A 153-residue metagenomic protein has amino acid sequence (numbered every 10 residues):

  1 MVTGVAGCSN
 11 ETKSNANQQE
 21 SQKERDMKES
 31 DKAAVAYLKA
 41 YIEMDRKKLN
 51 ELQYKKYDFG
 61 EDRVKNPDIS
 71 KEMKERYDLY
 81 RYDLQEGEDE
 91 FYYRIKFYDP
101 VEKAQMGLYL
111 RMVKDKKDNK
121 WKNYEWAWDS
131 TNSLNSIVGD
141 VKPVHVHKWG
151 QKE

Functional and structural regions predicted by a protein language model:
M1-S9: Sec-dependent bacterial lipoprotein signal peptides
G7, L49-N50, Y124-W126: Generic low-polarity alpha-helical segments
C8-K39: Short, low-complexity N-terminal intrinsically disordered segments enriched in polar/charged residues
K32, R46-R94, V101-M106: Short solvent-exposed beta->alpha transition segments
Y37-L49: Short helix-adjacent coil turns
Q85-E153: Exposed beta-sheet edge and beta->alpha loop/turn motif
